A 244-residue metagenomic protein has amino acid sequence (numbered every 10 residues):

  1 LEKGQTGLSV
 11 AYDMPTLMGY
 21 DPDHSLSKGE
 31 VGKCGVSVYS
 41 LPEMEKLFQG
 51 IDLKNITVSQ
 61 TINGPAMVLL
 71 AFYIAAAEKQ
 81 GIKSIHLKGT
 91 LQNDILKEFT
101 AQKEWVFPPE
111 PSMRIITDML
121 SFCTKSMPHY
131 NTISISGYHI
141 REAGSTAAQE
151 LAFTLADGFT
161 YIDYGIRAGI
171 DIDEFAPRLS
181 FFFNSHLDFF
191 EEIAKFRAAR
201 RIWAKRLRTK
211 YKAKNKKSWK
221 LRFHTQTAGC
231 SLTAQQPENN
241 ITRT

Functional and structural regions predicted by a protein language model:
L1, N240-T244: Short, acidic/polar
L1-E192, K210-A213, K217-Q226: Catalytic alpha/beta active-site cores
E192-R200: Extended amphipathic alpha-helical segments enriched in small hydrophobics
A204, A228-N240: Flexible, glycine/threonine-enriched loop-and-boundary segments that flank and lead into catalytic domains of large
